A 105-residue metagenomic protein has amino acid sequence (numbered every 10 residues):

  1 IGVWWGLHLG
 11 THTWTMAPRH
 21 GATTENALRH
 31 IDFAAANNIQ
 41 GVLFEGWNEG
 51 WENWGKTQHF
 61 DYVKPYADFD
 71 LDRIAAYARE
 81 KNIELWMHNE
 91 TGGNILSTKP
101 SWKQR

Functional and structural regions predicted by a protein language model:
G10-R105: Substrate-binding cleft of carbohydrate-active enzyme catalytic domains
